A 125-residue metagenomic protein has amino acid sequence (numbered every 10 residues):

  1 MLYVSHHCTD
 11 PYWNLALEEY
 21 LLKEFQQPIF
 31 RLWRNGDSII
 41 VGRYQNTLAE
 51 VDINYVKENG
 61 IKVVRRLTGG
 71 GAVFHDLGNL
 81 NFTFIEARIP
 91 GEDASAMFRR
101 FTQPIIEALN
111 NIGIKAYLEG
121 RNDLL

Functional and structural regions predicted by a protein language model:
M1-N54: Active-site loop/lid in soluble adenylation, ligation, and acyl-transfer enzymes
Q26-I29, N35-D37, E58-I61, L77-N79 (+1 more regions): Short coil/turn connectors at secondary-structure junctions
L32, V63-R65, A116-G120: General beta-strand structural signal in soluble alpha/beta enzymes
A49, N59-G69, R99-I105, L109-I112: Short acidic (Asp/Glu) patches
K57-E86: A glycine-rich, hydrophobic loop/mini-helix early in the fold
L77, N81-L125: Catalytic beta-strand/loop module used to bind and position nucleotide/cofactor moieties in cofactor-attachment
